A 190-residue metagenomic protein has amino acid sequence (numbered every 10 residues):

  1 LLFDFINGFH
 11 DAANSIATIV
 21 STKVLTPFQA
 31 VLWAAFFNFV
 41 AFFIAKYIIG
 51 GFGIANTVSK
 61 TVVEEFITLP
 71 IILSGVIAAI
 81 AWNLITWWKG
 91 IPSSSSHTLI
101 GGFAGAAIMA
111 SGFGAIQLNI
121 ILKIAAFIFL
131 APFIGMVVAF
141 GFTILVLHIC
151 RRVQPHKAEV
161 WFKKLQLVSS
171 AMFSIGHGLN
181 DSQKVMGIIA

Functional and structural regions predicted by a protein language model:
L1-A190: Alpha-helical transmembrane segments and immediately membrane-proximal extracytoplasmic
